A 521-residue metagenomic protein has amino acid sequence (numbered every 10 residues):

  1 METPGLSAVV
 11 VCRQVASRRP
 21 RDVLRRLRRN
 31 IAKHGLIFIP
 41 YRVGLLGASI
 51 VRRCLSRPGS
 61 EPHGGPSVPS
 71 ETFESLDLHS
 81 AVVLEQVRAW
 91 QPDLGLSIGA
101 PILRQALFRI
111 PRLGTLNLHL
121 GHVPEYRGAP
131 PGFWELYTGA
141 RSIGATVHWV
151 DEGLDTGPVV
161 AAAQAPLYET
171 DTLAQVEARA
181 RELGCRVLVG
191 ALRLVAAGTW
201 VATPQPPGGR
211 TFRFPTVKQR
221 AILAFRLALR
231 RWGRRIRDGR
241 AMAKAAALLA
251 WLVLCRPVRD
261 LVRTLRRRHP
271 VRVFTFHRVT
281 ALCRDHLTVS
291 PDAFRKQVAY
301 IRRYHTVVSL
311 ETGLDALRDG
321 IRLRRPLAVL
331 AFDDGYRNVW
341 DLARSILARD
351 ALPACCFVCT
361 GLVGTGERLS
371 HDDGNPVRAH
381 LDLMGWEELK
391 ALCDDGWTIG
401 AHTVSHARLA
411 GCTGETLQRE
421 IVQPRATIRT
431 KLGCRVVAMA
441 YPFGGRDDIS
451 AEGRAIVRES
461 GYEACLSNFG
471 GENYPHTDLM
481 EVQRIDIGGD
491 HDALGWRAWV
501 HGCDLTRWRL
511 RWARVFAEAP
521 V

Functional and structural regions predicted by a protein language model:
M1-L252: One-carbon transfer enzymes
Q14-S17, P101-L103, V123, E152-G153 (+9 more regions): Short, solvent-exposed loop/turn segments at secondary-structure junctions
R18-R21, E125-W134, T365-E367, C412 (+2 more regions): Short, charged, surface-exposed secondary-structure boundary motifs
P131-Y137, L342-T360: A short alpha/beta connector and helix-capping loop motif
W232-A331, N338, G411-V521: C-terminal active-site subregion of NodB/CE4 polysaccharide deacetylases
R266-R268, R302, S345-A351, D382-A401 (+2 more regions): Acidic (Asp/Glu)-rich catalytic clusters
G364-L381: Aromatic- and acidic-residue-enriched segments that line the glycan-binding/catalytic groove of carbohydrate-active
